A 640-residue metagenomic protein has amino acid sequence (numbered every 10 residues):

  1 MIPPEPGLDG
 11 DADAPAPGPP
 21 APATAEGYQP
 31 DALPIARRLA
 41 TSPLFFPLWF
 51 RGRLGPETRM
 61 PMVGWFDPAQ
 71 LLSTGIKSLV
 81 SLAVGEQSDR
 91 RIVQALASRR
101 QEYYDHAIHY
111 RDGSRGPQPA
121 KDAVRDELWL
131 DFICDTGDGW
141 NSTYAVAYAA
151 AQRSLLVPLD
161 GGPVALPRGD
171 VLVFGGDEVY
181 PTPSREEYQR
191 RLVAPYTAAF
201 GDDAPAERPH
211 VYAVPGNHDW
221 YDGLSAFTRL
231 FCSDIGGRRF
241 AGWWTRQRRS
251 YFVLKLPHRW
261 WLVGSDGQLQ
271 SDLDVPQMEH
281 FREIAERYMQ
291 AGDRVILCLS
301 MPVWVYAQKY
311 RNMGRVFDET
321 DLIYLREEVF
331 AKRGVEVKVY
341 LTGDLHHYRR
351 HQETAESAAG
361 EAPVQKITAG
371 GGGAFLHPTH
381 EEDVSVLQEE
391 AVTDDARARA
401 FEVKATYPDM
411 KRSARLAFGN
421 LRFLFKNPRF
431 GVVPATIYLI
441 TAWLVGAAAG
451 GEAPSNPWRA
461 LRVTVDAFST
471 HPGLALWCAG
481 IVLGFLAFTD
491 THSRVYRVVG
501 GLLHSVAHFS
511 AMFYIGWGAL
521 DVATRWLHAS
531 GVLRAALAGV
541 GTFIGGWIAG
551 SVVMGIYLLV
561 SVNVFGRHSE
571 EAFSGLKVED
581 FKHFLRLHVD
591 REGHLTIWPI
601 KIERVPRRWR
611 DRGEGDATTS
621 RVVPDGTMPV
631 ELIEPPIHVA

Functional and structural regions predicted by a protein language model:
M1-F174, V179-P215, D219-H258, G292 (+1 more regions): Acidic, histidine-bearing metal-coordination/catalytic regions of metal-dependent phosphoesterases
E127-D138, R259-L269, I296-S300, V364-G372 (+1 more regions): Active-site-proximal beta-strand elements of phosphoester/diester hydrolases
I133-C134, D170-D177, E207-N217, S265 (+3 more regions): Active-site neighborhood of phospho(di)ester-bond hydrolases with catalytic His/Asp-centered motifs
G139-N141, Y180-P183, P215-L224, Q270-L273 (+3 more regions): Active-site environment of divalent metal-dependent phosphoester hydrolases
N141, L269-E279, Q290-V339, E361-A362 (+1 more regions): Active-site-proximal segments of metal-dependent phosphoesterases and phosphodiesterases across multiple
A213, M313-L387, G550-K582: Conserved beta-sheet core of the metallophosphoesterase superfamily
C232-R239, R249-F252, S265, P276 (+3 more regions): Preference for well-ordered, secondary-structure-rich cores of eukaryotic proteins
L273-P276, H377-T379, P606-R612: A short, polar/proline- and glycine-enriched secondary-structure boundary/capping micro-motif
